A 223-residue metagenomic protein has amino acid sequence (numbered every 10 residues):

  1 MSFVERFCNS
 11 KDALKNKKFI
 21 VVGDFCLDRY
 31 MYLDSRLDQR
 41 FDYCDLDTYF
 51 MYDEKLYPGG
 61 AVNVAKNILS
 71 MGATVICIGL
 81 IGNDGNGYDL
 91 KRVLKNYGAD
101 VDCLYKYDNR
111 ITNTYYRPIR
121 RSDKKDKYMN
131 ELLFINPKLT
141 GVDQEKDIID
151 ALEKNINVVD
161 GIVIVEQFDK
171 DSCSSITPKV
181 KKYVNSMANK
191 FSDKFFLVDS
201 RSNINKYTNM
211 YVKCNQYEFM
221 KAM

Functional and structural regions predicted by a protein language model:
M1-Q39, F50-M223: Ribokinase/PfkB-type carbohydrate-kinase core domain
Y43-D47: Active-site gating loops and adjacent loop-to-helix segments of metal-dependent hydrolytic enzymes
